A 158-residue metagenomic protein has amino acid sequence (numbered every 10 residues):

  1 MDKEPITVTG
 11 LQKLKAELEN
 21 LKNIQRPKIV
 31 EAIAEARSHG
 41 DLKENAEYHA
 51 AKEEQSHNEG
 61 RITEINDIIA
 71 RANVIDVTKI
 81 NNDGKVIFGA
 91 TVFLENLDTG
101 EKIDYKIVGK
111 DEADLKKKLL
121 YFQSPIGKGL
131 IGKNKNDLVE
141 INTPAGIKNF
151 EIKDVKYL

Functional and structural regions predicted by a protein language model:
M1, A16, R37, K43 (+4 more regions): Residue-level signal for pocket-adjacent positions within structured domains
M1-E64: N-terminal cationic and glycine-rich segments that engage phosphates or anionic surfaces
K3, V155-L158: Short hydrophobic/aromatic patches at helix-to-coil boundaries
L18, K22-Q25, I69-N73, N134: Conserved NTP-handling cores and scaffolds of large molecular machines
K52-Q55, I68, E140-N142, N149-E151: Generic alpha-helical hydrophobic packing signal
N58-I80: Structured, basic alpha/beta domains of bacterial-type, RNA-associated proteins
I75-F150, K156: Non-DNA-binding regulatory cores of transcription-related proteins, predominantly C-terminal effector-binding
